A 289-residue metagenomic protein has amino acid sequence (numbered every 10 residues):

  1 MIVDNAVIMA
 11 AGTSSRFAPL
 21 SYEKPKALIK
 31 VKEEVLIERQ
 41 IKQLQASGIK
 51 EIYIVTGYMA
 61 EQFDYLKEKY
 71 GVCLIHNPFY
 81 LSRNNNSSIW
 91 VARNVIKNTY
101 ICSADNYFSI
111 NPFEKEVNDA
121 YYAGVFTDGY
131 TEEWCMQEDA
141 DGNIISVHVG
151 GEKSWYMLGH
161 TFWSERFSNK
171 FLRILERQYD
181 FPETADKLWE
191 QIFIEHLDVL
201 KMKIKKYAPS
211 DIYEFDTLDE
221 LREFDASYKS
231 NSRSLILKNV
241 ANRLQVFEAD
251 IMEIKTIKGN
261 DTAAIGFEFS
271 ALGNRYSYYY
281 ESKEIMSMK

Functional and structural regions predicted by a protein language model:
M1-Y22, G71, A271: N-terminal nucleotide-binding beta1-loop-alpha1 segment
D4, K50, K97: Short acidic/polar active-site loop segments enriched in Thr and Asp
E34-I54, V91: A short, N-terminal amphipathic alpha-helix
Y58-E61: A conserved acidic beta->alpha catalytic loop
D64-C135, A140: Conserved beta-loop-beta/alpha segment of the NTase-like Rossmann-fold superfamily that binds/positions NTPs
S109-T184, K255-K289: Conserved core of the sugar-phosphate nucleotidyltransferase
N143-I212, D219-N239: Catalytic-core segments of class I nucleotidyltransferases/pyrophosphorylases that form NMP-activated intermediates
K229-N260: Short Lys/Arg-enriched alpha/beta "domain-start" segment
